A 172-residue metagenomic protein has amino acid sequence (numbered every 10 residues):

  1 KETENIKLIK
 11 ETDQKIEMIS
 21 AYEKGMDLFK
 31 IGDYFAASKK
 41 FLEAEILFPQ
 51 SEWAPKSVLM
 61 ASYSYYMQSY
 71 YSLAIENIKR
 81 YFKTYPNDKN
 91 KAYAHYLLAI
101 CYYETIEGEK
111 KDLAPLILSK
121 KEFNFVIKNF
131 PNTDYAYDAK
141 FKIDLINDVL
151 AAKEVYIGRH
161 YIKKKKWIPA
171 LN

Functional and structural regions predicted by a protein language model:
K1-N172: Acidic, polar-rich low-complexity tracts and alpha-helical solenoid repeat scaffolds
